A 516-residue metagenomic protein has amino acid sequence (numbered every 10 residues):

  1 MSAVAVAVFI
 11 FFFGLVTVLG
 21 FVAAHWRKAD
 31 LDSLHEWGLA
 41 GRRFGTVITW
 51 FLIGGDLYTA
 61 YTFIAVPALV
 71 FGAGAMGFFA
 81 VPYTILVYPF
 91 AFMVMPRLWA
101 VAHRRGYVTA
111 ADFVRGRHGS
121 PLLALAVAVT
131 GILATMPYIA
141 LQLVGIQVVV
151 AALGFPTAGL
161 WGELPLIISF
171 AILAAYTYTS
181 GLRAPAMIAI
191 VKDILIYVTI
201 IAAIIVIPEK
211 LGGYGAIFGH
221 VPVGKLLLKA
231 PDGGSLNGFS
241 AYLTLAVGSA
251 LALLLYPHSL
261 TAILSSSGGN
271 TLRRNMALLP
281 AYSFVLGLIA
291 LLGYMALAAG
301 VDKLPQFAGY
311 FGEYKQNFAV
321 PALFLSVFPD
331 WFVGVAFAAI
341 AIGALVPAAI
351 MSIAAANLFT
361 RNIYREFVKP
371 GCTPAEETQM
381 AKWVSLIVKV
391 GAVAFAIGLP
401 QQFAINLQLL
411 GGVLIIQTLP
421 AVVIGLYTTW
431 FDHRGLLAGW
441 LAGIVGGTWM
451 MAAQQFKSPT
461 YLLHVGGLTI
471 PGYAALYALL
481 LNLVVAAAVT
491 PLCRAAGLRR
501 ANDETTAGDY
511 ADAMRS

Functional and structural regions predicted by a protein language model:
M1-S516: Membrane-embedded helix-loop-helix hairpins and adjacent transmembrane boundary segments in multi-pass transporters
